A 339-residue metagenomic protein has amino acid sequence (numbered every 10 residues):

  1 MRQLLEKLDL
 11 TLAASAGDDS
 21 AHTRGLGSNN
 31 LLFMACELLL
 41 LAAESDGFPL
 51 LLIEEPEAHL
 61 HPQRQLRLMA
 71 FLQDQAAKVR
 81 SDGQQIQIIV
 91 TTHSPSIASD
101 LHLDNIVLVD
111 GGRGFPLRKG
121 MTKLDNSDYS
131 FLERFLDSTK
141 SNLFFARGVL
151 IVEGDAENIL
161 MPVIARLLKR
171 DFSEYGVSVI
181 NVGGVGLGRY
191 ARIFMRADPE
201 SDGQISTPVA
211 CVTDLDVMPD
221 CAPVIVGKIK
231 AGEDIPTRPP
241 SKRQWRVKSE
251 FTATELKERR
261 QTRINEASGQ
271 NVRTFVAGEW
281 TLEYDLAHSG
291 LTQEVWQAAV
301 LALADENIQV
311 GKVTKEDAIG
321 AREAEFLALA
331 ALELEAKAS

Functional and structural regions predicted by a protein language model:
M1-L4, A277-E279: A short catalytic or substrate-binding loop motif that flags glycine-/basic-rich loops and adjacent residues that bind
L5-T139, I159, D198: Switch/communication elements of ASCE P-loop NTPase nucleotide-binding domains
L101-S339: Acidic, divalent-metal-binding catalytic cores of TOPRIM and closely related two-metal-ion phosphodiester/pyrophosphate
